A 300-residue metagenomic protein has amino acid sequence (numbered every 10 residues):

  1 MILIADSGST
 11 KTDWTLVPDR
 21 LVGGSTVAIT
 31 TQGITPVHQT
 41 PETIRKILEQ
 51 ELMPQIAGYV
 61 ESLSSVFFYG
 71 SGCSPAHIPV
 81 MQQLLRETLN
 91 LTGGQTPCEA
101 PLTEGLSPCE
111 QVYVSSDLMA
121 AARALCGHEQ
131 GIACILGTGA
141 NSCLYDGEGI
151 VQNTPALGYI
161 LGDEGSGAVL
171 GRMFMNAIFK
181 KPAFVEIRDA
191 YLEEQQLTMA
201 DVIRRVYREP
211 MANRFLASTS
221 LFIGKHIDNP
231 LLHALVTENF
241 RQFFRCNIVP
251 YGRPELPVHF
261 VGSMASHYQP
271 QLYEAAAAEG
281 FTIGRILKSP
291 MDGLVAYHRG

Functional and structural regions predicted by a protein language model:
M1-S65, V80, T88-L89, G93-S107 (+2 more regions): ATP-binding/phosphotransfer module of carbohydrate and carboxylate kinases, centering on a glycine-rich
F68-G70: Short, surface-exposed acidic-centric catalytic microdomains
S74-A183: Phosphate-binding/catalytic loop of phosphoryl-transfer enzymes
